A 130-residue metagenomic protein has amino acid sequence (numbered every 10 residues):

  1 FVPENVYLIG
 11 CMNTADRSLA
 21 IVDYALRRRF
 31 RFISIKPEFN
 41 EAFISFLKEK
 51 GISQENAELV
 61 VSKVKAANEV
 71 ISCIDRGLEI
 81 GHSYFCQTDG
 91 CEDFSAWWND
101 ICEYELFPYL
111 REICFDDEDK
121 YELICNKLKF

Functional and structural regions predicted by a protein language model:
F1-F130: C-terminal regulatory/interaction module of P-loop NTP-utilizing enzymes
